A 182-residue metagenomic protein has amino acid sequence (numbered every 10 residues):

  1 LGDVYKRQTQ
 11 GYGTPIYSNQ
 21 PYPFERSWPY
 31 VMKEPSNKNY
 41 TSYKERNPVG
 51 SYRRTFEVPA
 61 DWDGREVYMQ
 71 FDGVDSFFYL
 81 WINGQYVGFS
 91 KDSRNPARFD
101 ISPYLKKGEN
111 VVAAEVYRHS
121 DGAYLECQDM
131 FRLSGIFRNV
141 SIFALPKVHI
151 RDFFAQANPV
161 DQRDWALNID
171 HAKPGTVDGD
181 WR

Functional and structural regions predicted by a protein language model:
L1-Y5: Short, small-residue-biased leader/transition segments that mark boundaries at the very start of proteins
K6-T14, N95-S102: Generic detector of contiguous secondary-structure segments
R7-N37: Aromatic- and Gly/Pro-rich amphipathic surface segment
S42-D152: Accessory beta-strand-rich segments of carbohydrate-active enzymes
T55, F154-Q156, N168: A short, compositionally biased domain-edge/stem linker segment
I82, D164-R182: Beta-strand-rich binding/interaction modules
A157-D164: Short, solvent-exposed loop/linker segments at the N-terminal edge of repeated beta-sheet extracellular domains
